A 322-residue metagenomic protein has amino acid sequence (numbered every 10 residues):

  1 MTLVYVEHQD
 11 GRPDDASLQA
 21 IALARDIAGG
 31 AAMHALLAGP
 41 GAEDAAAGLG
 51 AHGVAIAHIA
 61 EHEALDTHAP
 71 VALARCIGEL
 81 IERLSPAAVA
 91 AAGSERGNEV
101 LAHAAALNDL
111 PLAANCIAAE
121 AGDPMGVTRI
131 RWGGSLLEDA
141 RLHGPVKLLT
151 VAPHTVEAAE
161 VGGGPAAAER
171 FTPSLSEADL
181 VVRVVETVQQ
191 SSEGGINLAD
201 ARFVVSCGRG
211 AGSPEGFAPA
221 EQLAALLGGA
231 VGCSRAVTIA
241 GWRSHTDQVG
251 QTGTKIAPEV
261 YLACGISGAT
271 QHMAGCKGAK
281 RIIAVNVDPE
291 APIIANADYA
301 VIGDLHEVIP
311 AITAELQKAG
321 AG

Functional and structural regions predicted by a protein language model:
M1-G322: N-terminal glycine-rich FAD/FM-binding segment characteristic of electron-transfer flavoproteins
